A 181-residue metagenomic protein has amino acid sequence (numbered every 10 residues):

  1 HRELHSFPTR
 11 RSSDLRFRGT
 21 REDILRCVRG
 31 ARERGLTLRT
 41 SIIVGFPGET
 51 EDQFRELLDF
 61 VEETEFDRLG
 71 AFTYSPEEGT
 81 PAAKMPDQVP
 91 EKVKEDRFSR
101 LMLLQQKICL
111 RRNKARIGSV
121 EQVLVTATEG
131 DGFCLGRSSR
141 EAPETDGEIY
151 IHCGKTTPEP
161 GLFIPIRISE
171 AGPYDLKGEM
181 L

Functional and structural regions predicted by a protein language model:
H1, H5-S12: Short, small-residue-biased leader/transition segments that mark boundaries at the very start of proteins
H1-R2, D59, R112-K114: Short, flexible, glycine/charge-rich loop motifs used to bind or transfer phosphoryl groups or to couple energy/partner
R10-D67, P76-V93: Conserved non-cysteine loop/helix-boundary elements of the Radical SAM core domain that shape
T73, K84-L181: Terminal RNA-binding accessory module
